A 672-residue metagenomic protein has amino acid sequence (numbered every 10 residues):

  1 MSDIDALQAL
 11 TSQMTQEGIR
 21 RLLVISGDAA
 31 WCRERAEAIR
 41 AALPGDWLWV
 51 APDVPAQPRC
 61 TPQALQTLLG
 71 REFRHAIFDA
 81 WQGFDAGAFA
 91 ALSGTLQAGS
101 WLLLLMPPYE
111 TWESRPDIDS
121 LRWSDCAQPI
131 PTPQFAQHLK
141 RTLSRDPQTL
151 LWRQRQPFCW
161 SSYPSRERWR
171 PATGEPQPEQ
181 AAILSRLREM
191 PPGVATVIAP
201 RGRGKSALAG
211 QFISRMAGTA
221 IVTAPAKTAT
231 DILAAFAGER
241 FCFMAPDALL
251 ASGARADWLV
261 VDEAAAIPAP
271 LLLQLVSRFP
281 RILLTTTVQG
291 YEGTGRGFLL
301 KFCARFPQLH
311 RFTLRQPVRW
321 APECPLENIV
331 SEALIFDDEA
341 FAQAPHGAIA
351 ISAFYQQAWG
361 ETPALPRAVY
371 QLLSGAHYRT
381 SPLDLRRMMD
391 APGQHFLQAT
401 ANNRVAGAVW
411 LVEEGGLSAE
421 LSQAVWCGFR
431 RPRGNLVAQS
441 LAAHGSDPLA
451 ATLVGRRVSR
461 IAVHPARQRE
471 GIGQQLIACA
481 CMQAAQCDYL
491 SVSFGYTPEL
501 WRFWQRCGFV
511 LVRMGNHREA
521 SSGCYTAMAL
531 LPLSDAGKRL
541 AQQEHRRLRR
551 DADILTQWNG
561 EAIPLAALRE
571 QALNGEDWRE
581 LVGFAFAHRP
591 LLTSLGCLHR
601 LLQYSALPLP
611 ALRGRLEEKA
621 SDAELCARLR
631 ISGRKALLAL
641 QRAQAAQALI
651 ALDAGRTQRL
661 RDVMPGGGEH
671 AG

Functional and structural regions predicted by a protein language model:
S2-L10, P171-P191: N-terminal pre-P-loop "Q-motif" helix
R20-D28, I39-A41, G45-P52, T196-I198 (+1 more regions): Conserved RecA-like ASCE P-loop NTPase motor core of nucleic-acid helicases/translocases
C32-R33, K205: Conserved lysine of the Walker
L65-S162: N-terminal accessory nucleic-acid engagement/regulatory domains that precede and modulate ATP-driven motor cores
D125-E175, A304-A342: Conserved coupling/interface region of RecA-like P-loop/ASCE motor cores
A207-Q211, R460-Q483: Conserved acetyl-CoA-binding loop-helix of GNAT-fold acetyltransferases
A248-L250, A256-W258, P270-L271, S277-Y378 (+2 more regions): Terminal substrate-recognition subdomain of acyl/acetyltransferases
G393-L411, A419: Conserved beta-hairpin
